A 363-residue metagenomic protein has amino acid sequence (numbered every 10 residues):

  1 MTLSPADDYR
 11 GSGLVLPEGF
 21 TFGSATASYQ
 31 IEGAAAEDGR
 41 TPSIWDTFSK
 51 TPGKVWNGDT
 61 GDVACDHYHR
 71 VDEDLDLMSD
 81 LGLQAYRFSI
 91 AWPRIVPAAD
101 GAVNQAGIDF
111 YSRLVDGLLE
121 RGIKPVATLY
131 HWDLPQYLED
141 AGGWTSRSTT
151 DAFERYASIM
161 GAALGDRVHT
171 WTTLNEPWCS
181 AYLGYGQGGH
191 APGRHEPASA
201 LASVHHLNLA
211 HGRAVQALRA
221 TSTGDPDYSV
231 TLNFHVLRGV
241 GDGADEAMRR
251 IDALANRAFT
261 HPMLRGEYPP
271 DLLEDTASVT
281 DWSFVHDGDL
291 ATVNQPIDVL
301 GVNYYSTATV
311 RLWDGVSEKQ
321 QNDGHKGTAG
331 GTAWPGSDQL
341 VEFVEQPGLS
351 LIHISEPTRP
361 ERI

Functional and structural regions predicted by a protein language model:
T2-N104, I108, L114-G117: N-terminal structural segment of carbohydrate-active enzymes
V15-E18, L81, D166, A291 (+1 more regions): Structured loop/turn residues at beta-strand edges in well-structured enzyme cores
A25-T47, N175-Y182, S306-E318: Short, solvent-exposed beta-strand-terminating loops
E37-D62, A102-V103, L138-G142, R147 (+2 more regions): Aromatic- and acidic-residue-enriched carbohydrate-binding clefts of CAZyme catalytic domains
V71-A214, T223-D242: Substrate-binding cleft and catalytic face of glycoside hydrolase catalytic domains, especially the flexible beta-alpha
H205-N208, G212-A217, V230-V293, T307-A308 (+1 more regions): Glycan-recognition surfaces
V302: Hard-cation-handling environments
I352-I363: Single conserved hydrophobic/aromatic residue that forms the stacking wall/gate of nucleotide- or nucleobase-binding
